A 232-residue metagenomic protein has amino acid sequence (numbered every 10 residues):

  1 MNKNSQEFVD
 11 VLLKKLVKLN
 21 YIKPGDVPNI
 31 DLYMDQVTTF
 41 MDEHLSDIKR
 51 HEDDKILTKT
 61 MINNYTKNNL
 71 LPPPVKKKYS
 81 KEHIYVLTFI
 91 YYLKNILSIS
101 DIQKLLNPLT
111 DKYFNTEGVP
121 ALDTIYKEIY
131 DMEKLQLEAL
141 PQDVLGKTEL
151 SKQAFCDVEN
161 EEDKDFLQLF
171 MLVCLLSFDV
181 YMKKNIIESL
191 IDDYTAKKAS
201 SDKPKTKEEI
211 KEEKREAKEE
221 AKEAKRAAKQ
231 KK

Functional and structural regions predicted by a protein language model:
M1-K3, F8-L16, F155-E159, F166 (+1 more regions): Extended hydrophobic/Leu-rich segments
N2-K112: Basic helix-turn-helix/winged-helix DNA-binding cores and closely related short helical interaction motifs
P108, K112-E223, A227-K232: Intrinsically disordered, low-complexity, charge-dense segments enriched in Lys/Arg and Glu/Asp interspersed
